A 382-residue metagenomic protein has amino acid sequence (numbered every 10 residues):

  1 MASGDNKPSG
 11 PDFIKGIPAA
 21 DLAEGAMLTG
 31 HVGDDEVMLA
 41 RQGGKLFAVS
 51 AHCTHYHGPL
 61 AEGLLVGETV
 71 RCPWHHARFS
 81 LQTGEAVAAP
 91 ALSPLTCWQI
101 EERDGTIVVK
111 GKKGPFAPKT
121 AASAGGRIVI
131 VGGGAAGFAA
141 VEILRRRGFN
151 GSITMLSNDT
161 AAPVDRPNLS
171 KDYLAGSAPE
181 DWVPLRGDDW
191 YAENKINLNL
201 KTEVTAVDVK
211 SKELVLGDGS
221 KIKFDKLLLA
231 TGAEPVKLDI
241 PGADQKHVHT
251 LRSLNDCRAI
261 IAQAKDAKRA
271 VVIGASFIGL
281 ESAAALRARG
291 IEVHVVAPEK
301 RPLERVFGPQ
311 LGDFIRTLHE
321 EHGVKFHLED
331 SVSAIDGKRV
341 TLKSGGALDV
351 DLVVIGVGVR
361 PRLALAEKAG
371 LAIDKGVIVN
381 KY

Functional and structural regions predicted by a protein language model:
M1-G67, E101-G114: N-terminal pre-ligand scaffold of iron-sulfur
A48-V49, G217-K226, K343-L352: Core beta-strand elements of the Rossmann-like FAD/NAD(P) dinucleotide-binding domain in flavoenzyme oxidoreductases
K110-G126, R252-D266: A short, basic/flexible loop-to-alpha-helix module at the beginning of a structural domain
A124-N197, V236, A283-F307: Beta1-alpha1 glycine-rich phosphate/pyrophosphate-binding loop at the start of Rossmann-like nucleotide-binding domains
A192-D208, E320-A334: A conserved beta-strand/loop element that lines the FAD pocket in flavoprotein oxidoreductases
T231-R289: Glycine-rich dinucleotide-binding loop and its adjacent helix/turn
D244-K265, R339-T341, A347-Y382: FAD-site-proximal beta/loop scaffold in flavoenzymes
